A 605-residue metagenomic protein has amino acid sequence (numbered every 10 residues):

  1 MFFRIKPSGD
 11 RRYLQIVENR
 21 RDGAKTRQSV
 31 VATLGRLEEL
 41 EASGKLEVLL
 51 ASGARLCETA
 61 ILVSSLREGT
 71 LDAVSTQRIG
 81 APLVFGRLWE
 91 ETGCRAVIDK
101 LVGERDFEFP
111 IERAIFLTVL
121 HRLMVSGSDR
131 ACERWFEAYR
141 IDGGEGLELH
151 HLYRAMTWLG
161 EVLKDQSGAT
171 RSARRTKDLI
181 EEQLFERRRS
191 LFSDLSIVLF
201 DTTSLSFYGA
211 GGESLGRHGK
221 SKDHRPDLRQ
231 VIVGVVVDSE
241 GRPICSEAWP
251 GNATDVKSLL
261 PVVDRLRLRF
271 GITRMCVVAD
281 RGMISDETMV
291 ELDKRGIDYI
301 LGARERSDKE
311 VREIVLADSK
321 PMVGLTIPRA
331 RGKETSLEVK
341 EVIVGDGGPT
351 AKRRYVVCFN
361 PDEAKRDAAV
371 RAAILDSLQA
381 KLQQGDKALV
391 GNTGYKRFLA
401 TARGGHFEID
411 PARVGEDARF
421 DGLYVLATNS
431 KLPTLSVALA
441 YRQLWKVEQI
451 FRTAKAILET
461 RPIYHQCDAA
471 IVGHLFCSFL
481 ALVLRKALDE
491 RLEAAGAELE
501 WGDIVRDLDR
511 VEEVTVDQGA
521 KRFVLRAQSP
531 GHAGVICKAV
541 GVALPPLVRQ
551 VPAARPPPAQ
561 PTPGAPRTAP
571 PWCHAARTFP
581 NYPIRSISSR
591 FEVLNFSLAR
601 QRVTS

Functional and structural regions predicted by a protein language model:
M1-I61: Extended interaction-bearing regions that mediate binding to partners or small molecules
F3-I5, R11-L14, G23-R27, A42 (+5 more regions): Anion-binding and metal-coordination hotspots
L46-L83: Glycine-rich, N-terminal phosphate-binding loop and its surrounding beta-alpha-beta segment
